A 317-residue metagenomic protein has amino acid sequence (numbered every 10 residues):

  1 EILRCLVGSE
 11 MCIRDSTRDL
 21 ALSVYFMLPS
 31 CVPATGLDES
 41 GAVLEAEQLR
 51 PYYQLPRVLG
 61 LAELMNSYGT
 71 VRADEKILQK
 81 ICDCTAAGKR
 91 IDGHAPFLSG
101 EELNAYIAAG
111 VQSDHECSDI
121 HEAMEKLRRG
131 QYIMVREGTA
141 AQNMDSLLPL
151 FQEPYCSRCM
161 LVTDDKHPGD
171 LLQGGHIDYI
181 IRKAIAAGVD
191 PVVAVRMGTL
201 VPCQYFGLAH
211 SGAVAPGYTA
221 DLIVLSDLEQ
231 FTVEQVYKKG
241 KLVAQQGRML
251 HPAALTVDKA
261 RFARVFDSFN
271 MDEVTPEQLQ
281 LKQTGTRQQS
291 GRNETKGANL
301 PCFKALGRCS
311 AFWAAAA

Functional and structural regions predicted by a protein language model:
E1-G8, C12: Single conserved hydrophobic/aromatic residue that forms the stacking wall/gate of nucleotide- or nucleobase-binding
E10, R14-S16, S310, A317: N-terminal hydrophobic targeting/anchoring segments and the immediately downstream early-domain regions of hydrolases
D15-F26, I81-G88: Alpha-helix-loop-beta-strand connector modules within alpha/beta enzyme cores
L20-D38: Metal-cofactor-binding active-site regions of metalloenzymes
V32-L37, Y68-V71, S99-L103, A123-M124 (+6 more regions): Flexible loop/turn segments at secondary-structure boundaries
V43-E63, G69-M134, A141-V162, L172-A187 (+2 more regions): Histidine/acidic residue-rich metal-binding segments in metalloenzymes
L172-G188, V192-A317: Active-site microenvironment of metallo-dependent hydrolases
